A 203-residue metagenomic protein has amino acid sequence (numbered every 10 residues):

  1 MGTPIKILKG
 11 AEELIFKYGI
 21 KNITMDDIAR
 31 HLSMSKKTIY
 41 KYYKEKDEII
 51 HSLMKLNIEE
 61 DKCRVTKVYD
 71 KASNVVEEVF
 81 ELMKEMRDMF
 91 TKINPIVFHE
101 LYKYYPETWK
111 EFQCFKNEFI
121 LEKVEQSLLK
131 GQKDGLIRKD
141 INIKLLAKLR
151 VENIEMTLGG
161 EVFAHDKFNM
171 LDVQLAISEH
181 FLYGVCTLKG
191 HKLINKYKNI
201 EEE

Functional and structural regions predicted by a protein language model:
T3-E12, I28, L53-N57, D61 (+1 more regions): Generic hydrophobic, amphipathic alpha-helix propensity
K6, L14-S52: Helix-turn-helix
K46, N57, D61, L82 (+6 more regions): Hydrophobic/aromatic residues within well-ordered alpha-helical segments
S52, L56, C63-I96, A147-R150 (+1 more regions): Hydrophobic alpha-helical connector segments
M54, I58, Y102, W109-N117 (+4 more regions): Amphipathic, non-transmembrane alpha-helical scaffold segments
D88-E111, E125-Q126, I194: Amphipathic alpha-helical segments used for helix-helix packing
I120-K148, N153, T157-H165: Hydrophobic alpha-helical bundle segments that form small-molecule/ligand-binding pockets
Q126-K130, D134, K167-E203: C-terminal peripheral helix-coil segments that are non-catalytic and often amphipathic
